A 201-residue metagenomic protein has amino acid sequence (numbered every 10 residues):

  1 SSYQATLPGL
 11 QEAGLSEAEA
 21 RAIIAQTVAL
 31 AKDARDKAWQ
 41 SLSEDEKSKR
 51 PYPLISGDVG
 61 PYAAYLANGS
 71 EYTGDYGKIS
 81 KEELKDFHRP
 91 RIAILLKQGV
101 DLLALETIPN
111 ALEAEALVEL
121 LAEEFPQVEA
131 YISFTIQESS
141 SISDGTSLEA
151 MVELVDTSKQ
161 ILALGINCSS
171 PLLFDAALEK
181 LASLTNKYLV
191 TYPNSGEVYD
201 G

Functional and structural regions predicted by a protein language model:
S1-G201: Domain-level signal for soluble alpha/beta catalytic cores
